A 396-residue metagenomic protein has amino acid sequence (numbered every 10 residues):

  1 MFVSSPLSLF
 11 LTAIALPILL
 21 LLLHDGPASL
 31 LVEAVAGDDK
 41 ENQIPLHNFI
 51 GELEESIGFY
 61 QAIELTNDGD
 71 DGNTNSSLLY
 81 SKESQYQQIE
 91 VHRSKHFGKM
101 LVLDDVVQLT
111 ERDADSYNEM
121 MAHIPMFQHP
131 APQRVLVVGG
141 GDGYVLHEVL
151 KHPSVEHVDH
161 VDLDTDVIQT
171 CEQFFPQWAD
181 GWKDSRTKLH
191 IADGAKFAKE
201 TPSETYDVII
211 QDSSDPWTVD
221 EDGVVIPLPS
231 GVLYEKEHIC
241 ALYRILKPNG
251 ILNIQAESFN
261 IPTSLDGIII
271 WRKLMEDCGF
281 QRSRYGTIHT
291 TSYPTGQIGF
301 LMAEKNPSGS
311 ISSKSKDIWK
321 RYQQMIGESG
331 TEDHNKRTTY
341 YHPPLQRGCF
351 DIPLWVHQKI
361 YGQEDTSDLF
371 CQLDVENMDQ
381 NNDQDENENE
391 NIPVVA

Functional and structural regions predicted by a protein language model:
S4-V35: Terminal signal-anchor or tail-anchor transmembrane helices that tether membrane-associated enzymes to cellular
S29-D38, H190, N389: N-terminal, immediately post-signal peptide pro-regions of secreted/luminal proteins
D39-E90, T295-D385, N391-A396: SAM/dcSAM-binding transferase cores
D39-Q61, S84-Y86, F97, Q108-I254 (+4 more regions): The AdoMet/dcAdoMet-binding core of the Class I SAM-like
H92-S94: Short beta-strand micro-motifs enriched in acidic
G98-D104: Short polybasic amphipathic segments
Q255, F280-T291: Conserved S-adenosyl-L-methionine
F259, T290, P307-S308: Conserved beta-strand elements of beta-rich interaction domains across eukaryotes, especially beta-propellers
